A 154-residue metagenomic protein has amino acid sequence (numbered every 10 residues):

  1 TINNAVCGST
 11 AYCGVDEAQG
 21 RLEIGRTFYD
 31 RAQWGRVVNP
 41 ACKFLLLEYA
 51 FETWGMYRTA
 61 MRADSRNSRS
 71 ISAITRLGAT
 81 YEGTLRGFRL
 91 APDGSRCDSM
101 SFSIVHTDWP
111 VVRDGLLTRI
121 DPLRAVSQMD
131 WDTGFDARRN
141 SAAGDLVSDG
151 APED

Functional and structural regions predicted by a protein language model:
T1-G20, T27: A conserved beta-strand-loop-helix scaffold within acyl/acetyltransferase catalytic domains
I2, G25-V37: A short, internal acetyl-CoA/4′-phosphopantetheine-binding micro-motif in the GNAT/acyltransferase core
V15-G25, W34, G55-Y57: A conserved beta-turn-beta hairpin within the catalytic core of GNAT-like acetyltransferases that forms part
G35-Y49, S72: Conserved acetyl-CoA-binding loop-helix of GNAT-fold acetyltransferases
E52-R62: Conserved GNAT acetyl-CoA-binding A-motif
M61-I71: Conserved beta-strand-loop-alpha-helix junction that forms the acyl-donor binding cleft
R62, T80-S95: Conserved catalytic-core motifs of GNAT/GCN5-like acyltransferases
F88-V126, D132-G134: C-terminal "cap" of GNAT-fold acetyltransferases
